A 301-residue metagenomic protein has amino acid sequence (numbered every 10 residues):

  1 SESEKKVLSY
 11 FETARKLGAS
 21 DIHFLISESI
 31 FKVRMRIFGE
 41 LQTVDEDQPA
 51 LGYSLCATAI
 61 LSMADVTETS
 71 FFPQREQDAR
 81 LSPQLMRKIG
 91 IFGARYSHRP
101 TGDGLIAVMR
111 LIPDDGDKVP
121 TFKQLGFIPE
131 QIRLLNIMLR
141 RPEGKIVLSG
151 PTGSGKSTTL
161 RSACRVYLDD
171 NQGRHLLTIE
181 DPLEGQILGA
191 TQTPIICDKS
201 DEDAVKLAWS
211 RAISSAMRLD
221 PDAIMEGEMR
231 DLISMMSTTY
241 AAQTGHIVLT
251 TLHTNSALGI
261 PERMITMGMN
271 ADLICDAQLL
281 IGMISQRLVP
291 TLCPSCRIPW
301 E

Functional and structural regions predicted by a protein language model:
S1-S154, T159: N-terminal "pre-motor" subdomain/linker immediately upstream of P-loop NTPase catalytic cores
G144-I146, C164-P290: Switch/coupling sub-region of P-loop NTPases
S295-C296: Short, cysteine/histidine-rich loop/knuckle motifs that typically chelate Zn2+
W300-E301: Non-catalytic helical/coil scaffold and regulatory linker elements that flank RecA-like P-loop NTPase motors
